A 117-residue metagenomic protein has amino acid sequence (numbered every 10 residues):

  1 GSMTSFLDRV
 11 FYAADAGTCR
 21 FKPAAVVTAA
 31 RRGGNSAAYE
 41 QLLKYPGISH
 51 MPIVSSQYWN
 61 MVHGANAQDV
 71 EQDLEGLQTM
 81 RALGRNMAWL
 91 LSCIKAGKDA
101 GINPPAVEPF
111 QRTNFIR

Functional and structural regions predicted by a protein language model:
G1-Y58: Helix-loop-strand module that forms the ligand-binding subsite of alpha/beta enzymes
P52-R117: Glycine-rich phosphate/pyrophosphate-binding loop and the adjoining helix
